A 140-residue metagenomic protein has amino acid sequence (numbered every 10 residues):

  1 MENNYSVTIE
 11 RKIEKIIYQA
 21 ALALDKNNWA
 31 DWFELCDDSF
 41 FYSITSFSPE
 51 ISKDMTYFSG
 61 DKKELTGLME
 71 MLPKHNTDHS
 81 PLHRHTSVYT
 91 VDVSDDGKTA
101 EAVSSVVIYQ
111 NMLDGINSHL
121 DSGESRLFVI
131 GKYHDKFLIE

Functional and structural regions predicted by a protein language model:
M1-D38: Short, low-complexity N-terminal intrinsically disordered segments enriched in polar/charged residues
Y5-T8, K53, D121, S125: Conserved aromatic-histidine-acidic binding/catalytic patches
A20, W32, L65, A102 (+1 more regions): Hydrophobic pocket/interface hotspot
D38-S105: A solvent-exposed, acidic/Ser-Thr-rich amphipathic alpha-helical stretch
H83, T90-E140: A beta-strand edge to alpha-helix "cap/lid" segment located at domain peripheries
